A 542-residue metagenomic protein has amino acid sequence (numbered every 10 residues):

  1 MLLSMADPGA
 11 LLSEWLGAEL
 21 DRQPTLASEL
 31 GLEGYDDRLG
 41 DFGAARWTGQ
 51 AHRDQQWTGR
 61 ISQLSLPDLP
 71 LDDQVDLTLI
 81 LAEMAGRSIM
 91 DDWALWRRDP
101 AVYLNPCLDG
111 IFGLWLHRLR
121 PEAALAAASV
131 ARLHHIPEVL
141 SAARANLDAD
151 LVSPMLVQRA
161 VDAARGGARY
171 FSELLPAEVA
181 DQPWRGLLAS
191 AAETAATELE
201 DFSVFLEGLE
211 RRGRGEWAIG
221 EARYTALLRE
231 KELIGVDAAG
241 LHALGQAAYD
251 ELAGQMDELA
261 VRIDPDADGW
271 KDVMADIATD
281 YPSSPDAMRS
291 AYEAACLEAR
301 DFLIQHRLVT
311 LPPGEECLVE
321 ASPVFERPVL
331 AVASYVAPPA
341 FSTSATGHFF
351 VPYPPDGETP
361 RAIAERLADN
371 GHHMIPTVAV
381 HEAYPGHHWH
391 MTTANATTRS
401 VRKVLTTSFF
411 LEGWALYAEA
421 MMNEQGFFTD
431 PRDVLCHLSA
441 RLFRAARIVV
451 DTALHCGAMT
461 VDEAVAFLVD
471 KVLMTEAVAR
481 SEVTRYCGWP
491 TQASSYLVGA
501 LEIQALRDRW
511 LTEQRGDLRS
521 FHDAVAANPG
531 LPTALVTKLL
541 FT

Functional and structural regions predicted by a protein language model:
M1-T542: N-terminal maturation segment of proteins
